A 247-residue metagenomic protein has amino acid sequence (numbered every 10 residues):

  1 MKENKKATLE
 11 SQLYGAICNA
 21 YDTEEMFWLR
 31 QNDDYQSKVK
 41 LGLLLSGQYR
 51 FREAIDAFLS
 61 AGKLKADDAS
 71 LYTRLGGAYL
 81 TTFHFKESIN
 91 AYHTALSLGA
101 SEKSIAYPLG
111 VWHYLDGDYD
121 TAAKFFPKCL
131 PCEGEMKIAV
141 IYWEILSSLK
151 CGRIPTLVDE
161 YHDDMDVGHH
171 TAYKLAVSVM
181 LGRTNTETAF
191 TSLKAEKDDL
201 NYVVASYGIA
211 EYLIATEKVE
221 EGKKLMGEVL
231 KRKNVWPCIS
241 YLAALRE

Functional and structural regions predicted by a protein language model:
Y21-D22, F51, F85, Y119 (+2 more regions): TPR-repeat structural position
Y21-E24, W28-L29, F58, Y92 (+2 more regions): Hydrophobic/aromatic packing residues within the alpha-helices of TPR/SEL1-like helical repeat arrays
R30, L64, L98, C132-E133 (+2 more regions): Structural marker of alpha-solenoid helical repeat scaffolds
L43, G77, V111, L146-L149 (+2 more regions): Residue-level recognition of tetratricopeptide repeat
